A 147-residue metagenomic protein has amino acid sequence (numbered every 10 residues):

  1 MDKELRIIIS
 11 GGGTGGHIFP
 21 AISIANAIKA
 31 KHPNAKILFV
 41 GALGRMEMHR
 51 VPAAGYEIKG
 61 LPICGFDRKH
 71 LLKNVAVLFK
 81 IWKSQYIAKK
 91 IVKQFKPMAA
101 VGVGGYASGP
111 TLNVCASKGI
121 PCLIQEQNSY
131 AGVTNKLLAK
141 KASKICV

Functional and structural regions predicted by a protein language model:
E4-T14, K31-K80, Q85: Conserved nucleotide-sugar phosphate-binding/catalytic loop shared by glycosyltransferases and other
I8, L38, A100-V101, L123 (+1 more regions): Structural detector of well-ordered beta-strand residues that form the stable sheet scaffold of enzyme domains
G13-G15, G105-A107, S129-V133: Residue-level detector of alpha-helix initiation sites
H17-I28: Short amphipathic alpha-helix
R45-H49, A99-K118: An aromatic- and histidine-rich active-site surface loop
E57, A99, S143-K144: Well-ordered beta-strand positions
A88-A107, P121-Q125: Short N-terminal targeting/anchoring amphipathic segment
A116-V147: Active-site-proximal region of nucleotide-activated glycan assembly enzymes, centered on histidine/acidic-rich loops
